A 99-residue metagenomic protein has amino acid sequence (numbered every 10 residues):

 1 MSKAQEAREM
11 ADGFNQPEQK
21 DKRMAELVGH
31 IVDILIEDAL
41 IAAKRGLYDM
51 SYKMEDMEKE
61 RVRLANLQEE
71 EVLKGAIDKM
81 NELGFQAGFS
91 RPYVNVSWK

Functional and structural regions predicted by a protein language model:
M1-V62: An N-terminal amphipathic alpha-helical segment
R61-E69: A short, highly charged nucleic-acid-interacting micro-segment common to nuclease and nuclease-linked defense proteins
Q68-K99: Short, compact, well-ordered microdomains
